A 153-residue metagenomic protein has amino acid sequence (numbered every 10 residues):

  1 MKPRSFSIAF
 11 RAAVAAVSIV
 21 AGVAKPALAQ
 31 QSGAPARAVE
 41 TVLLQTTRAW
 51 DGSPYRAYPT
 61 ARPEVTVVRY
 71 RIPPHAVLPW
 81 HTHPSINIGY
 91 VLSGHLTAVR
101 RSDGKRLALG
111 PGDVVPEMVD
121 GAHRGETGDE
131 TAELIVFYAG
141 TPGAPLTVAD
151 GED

Functional and structural regions predicted by a protein language model:
K2-F6, S18-E64, A108, D150-D153: A short, N-terminal "cap"/entry segment at the start of jelly-roll beta-barrel domains of the cupin/DSBH fold
T60-P63, V77-I88: A short beta-loop-beta micro-motif enriched in histidine and acidic residues
V77-L78, H95-V99, V114: Short beta-strand segments in beta-sandwich/barrel cores
P84-D103: Glycine- and acidic-residue-biased ligand/ion/polar-headgroup-sensing regions
D103-D120: Short acidic-glycine-tyrosine-enriched beta hairpin
V119-P145: Ligand-binding loop in jelly-roll beta-barrel domains
